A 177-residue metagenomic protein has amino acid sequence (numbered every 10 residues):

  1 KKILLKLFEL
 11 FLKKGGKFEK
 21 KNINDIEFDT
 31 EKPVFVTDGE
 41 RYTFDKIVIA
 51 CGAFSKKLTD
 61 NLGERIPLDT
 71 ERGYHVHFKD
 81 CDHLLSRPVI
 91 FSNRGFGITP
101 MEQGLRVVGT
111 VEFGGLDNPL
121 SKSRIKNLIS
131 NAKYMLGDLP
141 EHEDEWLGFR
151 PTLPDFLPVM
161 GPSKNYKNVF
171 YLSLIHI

Functional and structural regions predicted by a protein language model:
K1-E27: Helical element adjacent to the flavin cofactor pocket in flavoenzyme catalytic cores
K1-K6, T110-F113, K167-F170: Helix-loop-beta segment of a Rossmann-like dinucleotide-binding subdomain
D25-R41: Conserved beta-strand-loop-beta-strand element in the redox core of flavoprotein oxidoreductases
I26, F96-T99, M160: A structural signal for short hydrophobic beta-strand segments in well-ordered beta-sheet cores
T37-L85: Central helical "cap/lid" subdomain
L85-R106: Conserved FAD-binding catalytic core of PHBH/FMO-like flavoproteins
M101-G137: Conserved FAD/dinucleotide-binding core of flavoprotein oxidoreductases
L136-I175: C-terminal catalytic lobe of FAD-dependent flavoproteins
